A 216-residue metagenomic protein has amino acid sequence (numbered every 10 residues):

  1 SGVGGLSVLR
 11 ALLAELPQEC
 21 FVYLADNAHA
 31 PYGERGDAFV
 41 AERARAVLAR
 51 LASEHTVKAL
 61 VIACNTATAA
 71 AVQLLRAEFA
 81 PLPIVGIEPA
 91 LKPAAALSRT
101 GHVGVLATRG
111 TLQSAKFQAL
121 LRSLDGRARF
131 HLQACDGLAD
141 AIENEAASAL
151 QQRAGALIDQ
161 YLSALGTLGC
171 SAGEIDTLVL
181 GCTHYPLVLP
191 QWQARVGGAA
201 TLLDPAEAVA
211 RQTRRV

Functional and structural regions predicted by a protein language model:
S1-V216: Non-catalytic structural scaffold of enzyme domains
